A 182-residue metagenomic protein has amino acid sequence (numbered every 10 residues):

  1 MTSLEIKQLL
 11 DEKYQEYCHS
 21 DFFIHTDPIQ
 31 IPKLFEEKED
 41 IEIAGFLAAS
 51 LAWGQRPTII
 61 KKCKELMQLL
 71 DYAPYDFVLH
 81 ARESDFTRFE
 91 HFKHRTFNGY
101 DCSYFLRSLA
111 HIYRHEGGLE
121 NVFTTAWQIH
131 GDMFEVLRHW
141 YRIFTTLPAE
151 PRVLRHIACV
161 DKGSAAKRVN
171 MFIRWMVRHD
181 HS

Functional and structural regions predicted by a protein language model:
M1-S182: HhH-family (HhH-GPD) DNA N-glycosylase catalytic core used in base-excision repair
